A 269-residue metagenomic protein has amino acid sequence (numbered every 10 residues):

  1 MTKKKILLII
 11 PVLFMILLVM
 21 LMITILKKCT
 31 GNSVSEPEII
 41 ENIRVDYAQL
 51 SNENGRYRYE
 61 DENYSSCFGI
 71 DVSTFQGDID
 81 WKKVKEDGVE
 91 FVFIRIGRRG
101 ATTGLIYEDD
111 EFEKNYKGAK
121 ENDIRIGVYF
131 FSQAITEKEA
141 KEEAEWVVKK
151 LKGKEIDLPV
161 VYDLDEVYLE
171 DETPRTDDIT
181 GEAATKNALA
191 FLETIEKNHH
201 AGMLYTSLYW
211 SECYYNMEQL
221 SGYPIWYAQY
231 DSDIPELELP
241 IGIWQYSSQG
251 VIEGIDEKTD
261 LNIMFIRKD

Functional and structural regions predicted by a protein language model:
M1-L18, T24-L26: N-terminal Sec-pathway targeting helices
L21-S35: Hydrophobic single-pass membrane-insertion segments
I39-G69, D78, L220-D269: Functionally critical loop-and-helix segments that line ligand-binding/catalytic clefts of soluble enzyme domains
E62-A188, E196-K197: Substrate-binding cleft of extracellular glycoside hydrolase catalytic domains
I126, A201-G202, I225: Hydrophobic anchor at the start of a short beta-strand that flanks the dinucleotide cofactor-binding loop
A140-V148, S211-L220: Distinct, well-ordered alpha-helical segments
V148-Y162, E166-Y168, M217-P240: Structural recognition of alpha->loop->beta junctions
I195-C213: Aromatic-lined carbohydrate-recognition surfaces of secreted/lumenal glycan-active proteins
